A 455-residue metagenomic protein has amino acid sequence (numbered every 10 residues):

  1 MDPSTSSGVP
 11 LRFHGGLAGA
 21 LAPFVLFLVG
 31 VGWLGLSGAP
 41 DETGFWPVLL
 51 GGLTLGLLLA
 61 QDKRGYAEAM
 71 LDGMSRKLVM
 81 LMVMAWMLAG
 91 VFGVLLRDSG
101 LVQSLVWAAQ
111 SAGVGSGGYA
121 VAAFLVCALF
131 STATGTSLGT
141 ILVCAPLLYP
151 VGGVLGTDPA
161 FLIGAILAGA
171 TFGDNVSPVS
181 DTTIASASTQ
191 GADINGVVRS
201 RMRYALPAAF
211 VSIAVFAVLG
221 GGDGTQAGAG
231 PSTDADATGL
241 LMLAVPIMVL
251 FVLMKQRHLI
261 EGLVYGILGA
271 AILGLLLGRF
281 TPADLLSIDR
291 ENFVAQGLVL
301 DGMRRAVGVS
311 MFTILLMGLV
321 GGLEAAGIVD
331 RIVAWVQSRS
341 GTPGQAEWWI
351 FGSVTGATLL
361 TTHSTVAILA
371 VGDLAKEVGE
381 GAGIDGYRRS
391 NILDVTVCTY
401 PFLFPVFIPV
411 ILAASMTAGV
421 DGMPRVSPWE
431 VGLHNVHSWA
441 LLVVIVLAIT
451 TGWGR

Functional and structural regions predicted by a protein language model:
R12-G16, G35-P47, D72-R76, Q110-G115 (+4 more regions): Interfacial loop-to-helix junctions that mark the boundaries of transmembrane helices in multi-pass membrane
L17-G30, D41-A60, M82-A89, V121 (+5 more regions): Hydrophobic mid-bilayer segments of alpha-helices in multi-pass membrane transport proteins, especially secondary
W46-L50, Y66-L101, G117, S287-D330 (+2 more regions): Core transmembrane alpha-helical segments of multi-pass membrane transporters/permeases
R76-M82, W107-L125, G152-L162, A235-L241 (+4 more regions): Membrane-interfacial loop-to-helix junctions in multi-pass transporters
V83-V91, V114-L147, I332, Q337-K376: Hydrophobic alpha-helical transmembrane segments of multi-pass integral membrane proteins, predominantly secondary
L125-S137, A168-D174, F251-Q256, M317-G322 (+2 more regions): Transmembrane alpha-helix interface/packing and boundary motifs in multi-pass membrane proteins, characterized by
A185-N195, G222-M248, G269, L273-G297 (+2 more regions): Transmembrane alpha-helical segments and their short flanking loops that form helix-hairpins/helix-helix interfaces
T189-F210, S340-R455: C-terminal transmembrane helix pair
